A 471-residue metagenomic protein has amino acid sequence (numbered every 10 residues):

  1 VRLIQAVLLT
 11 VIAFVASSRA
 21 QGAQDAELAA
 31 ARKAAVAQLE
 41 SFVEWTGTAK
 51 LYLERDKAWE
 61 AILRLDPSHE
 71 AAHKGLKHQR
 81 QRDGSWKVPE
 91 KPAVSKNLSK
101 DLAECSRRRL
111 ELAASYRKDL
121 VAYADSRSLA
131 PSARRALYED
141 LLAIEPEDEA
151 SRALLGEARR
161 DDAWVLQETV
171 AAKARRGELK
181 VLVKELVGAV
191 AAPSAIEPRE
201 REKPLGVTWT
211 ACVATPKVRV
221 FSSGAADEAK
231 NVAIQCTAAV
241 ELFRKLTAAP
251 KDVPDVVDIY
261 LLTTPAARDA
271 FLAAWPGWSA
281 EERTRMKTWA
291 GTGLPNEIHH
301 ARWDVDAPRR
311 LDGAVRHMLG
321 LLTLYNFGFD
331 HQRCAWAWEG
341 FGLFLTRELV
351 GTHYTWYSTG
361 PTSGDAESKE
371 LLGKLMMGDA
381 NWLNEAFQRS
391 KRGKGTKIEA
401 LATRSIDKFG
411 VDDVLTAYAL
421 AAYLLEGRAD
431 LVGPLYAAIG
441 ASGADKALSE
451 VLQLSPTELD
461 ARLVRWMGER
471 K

Functional and structural regions predicted by a protein language model:
Q5-V15: Bacterial N-terminal signal peptides
D25, S68-V121, P131-A136, D140-V213: Pro/Ala/Gly-rich low-complexity, hydrophilic intrinsically disordered segments
A29-L51, S115-L129: Alpha-helical segment of the N-proximal tetratricopeptide repeat
T46, R80, A124-R127, R159 (+1 more regions): Residue at a conserved register position within TPR or TPR-like alpha-solenoid repeats
V207-C334, A444-V451: Juxtacatalytic substrate-recognition/specificity segment
E281-R302, R310, F329-K471: Acidic/His/Gly-enriched intrinsically disordered linker/tail segments that often contain short helix/coil "MoRF-like"
